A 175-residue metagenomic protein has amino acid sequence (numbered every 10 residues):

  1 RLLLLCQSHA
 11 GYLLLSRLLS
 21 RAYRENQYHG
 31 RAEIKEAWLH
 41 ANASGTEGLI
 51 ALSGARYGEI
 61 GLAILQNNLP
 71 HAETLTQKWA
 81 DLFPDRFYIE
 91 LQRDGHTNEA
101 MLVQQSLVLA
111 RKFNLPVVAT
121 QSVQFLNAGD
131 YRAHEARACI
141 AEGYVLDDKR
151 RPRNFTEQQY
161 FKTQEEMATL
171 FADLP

Functional and structural regions predicted by a protein language model:
R1-P175: Phosphodiester-processing cores and adjacent nucleic acid-binding clamps
